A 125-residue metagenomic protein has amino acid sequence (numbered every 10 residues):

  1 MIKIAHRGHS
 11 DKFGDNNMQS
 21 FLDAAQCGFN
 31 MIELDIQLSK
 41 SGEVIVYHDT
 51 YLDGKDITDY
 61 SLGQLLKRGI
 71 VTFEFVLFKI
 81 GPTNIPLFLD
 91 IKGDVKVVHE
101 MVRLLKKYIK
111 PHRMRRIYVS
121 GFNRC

Functional and structural regions predicted by a protein language model:
M1-C125: Phosphate-group recognition and catalysis centered on beta-loop-alpha active-site segments
